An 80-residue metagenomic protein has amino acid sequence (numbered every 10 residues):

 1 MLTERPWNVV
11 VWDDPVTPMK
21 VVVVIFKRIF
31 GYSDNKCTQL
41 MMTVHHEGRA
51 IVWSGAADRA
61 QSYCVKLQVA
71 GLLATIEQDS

Functional and structural regions predicted by a protein language model:
M1-S80: Terminal domain-initiation and capping elements
